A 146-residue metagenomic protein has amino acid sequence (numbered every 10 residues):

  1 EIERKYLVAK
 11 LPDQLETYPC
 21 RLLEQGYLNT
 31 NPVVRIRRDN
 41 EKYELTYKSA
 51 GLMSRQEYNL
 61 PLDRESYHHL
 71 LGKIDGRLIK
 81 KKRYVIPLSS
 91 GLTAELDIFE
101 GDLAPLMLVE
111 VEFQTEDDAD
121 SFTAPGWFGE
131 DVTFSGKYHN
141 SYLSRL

Functional and structural regions predicted by a protein language model:
E1-L146: Phosphate-end processing signature that detects enzymes handling 5′-triphosphorylated RNA and polyphosphate
